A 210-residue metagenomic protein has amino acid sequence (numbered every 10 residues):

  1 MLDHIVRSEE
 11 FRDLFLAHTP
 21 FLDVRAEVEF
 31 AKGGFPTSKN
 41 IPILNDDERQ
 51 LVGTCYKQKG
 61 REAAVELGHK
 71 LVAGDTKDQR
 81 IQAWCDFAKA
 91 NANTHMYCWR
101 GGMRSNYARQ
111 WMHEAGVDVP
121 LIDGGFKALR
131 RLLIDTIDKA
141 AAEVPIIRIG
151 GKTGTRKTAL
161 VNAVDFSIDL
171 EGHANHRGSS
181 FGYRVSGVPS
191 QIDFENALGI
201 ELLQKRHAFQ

Functional and structural regions predicted by a protein language model:
M1-P36, I134-A141, I146-G150: Flexible, polar/low-complexity N-terminal or interdomain linker segments that lie immediately upstream of folded
F15-A88: Positively charged, proline/Ser/Thr-rich regional signature most characteristic of the Rhodanese/CDC25-like
F21, S38-N40, V119-L121, I146 (+1 more regions): Conserved beta-strand scaffold positions in the cores of enzyme catalytic domains, especially in NTP/NDP-utilizing
G68-D123: Catalytic cysteine-centered active loop of the rhodanese-like fold, especially the PTP/DSP P-loop
Q82-W84, L129-A140: Pre-Walker A adenine-sensing motif
M103-S105, P145-D165: Glycine-rich phosphate-binding P-loop
D118-I134: Long, charge-dense
D165-Q210: Conserved nucleotide-sensing/catalytic segment adjacent to the nucleotide-binding pocket in NTP-handling enzymes
